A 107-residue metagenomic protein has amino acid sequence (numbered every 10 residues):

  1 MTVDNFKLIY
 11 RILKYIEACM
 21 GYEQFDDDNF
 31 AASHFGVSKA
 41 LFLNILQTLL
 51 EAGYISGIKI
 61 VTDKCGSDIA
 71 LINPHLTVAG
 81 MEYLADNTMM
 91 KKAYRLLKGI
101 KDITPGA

Functional and structural regions predicted by a protein language model:
M1-Y15, C19: Short alpha-helical segments that sit at the start of domains
F6-Y10, A40-L43, A52, P74 (+1 more regions): Non-catalytic, well-ordered alpha-helical scaffold segments
L13-C19, L49, L84-N87: Generic structural signal for hydrophobic core residues of well-folded globular domains
C19-F25: Short capping segments at the starts of secondary-structure elements
F25-K39: Short helix-coil junctions and helix-kink-helix linkers
F35-I58, L71: Short amphipathic alpha-helical interaction segments
K64-G99: Short, amphipathic alpha-helical interaction segments positioned at domain boundaries
I100-A107: Short acidic DE-rich linear segments
